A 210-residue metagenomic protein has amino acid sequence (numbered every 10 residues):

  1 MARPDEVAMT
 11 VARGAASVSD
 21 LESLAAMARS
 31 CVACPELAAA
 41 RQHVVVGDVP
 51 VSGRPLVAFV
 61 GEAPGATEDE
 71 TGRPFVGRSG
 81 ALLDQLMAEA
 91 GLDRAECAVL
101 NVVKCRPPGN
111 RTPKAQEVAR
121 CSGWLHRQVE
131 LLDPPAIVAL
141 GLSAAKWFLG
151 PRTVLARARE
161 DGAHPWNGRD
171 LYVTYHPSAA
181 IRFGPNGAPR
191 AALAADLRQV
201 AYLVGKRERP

Functional and structural regions predicted by a protein language model:
A2-P210: A polyanion-binding, active-site-adjacent surface
